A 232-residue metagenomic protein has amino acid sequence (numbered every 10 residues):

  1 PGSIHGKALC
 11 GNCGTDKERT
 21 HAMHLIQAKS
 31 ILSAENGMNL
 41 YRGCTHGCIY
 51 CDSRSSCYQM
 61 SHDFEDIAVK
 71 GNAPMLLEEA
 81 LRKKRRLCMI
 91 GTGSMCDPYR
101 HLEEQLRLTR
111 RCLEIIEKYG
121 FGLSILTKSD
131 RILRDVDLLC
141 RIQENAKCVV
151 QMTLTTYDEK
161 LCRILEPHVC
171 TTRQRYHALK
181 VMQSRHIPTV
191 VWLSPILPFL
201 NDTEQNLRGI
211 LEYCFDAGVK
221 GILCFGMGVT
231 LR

Functional and structural regions predicted by a protein language model:
C10-Q151, T155-R163, T172, Y176: Conserved Radical SAM active-site core
K29, L231-R232: Short, intrinsically disordered, charge-balanced linker/junction segments flanking boundaries in proteins
E104, C162-L165, D202-Q205, G209: A short secondary-structure junction signal
I142-E144, V169, R208-I210: Short, hinge-like loop/turn segments at secondary-structure boundaries
K160-H168, S194-F199: Surface-exposed cleft-lining segments at the edges of enzyme active sites
Q174-L231: Conserved C-terminal portion of the radical SAM core fold that forms the substrate/S-adenosylmethionine-binding
